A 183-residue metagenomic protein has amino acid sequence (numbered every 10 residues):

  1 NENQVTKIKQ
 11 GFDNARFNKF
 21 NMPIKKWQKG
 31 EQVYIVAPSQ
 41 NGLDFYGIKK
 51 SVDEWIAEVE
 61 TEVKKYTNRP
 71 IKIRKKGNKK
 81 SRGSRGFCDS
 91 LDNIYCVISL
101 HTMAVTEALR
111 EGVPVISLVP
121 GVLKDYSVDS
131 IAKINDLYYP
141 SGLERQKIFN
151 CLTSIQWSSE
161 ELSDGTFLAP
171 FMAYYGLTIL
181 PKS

Functional and structural regions predicted by a protein language model:
N1-G30, Y46, Y126-S183: Leloir-type glycosyltransferase catalytic cores
G11, G30, G42, G47 (+8 more regions): Residue-identity detector for glycine
Q28-K80: Conserved catalytic-core segment of nucleotide-activated headgroup transferases in glycan assembly
V33, R69-I71, V115, N150-I155: Hydrophobic anchor at the start of a short beta-strand that flanks the dinucleotide cofactor-binding loop
S51-W55, G83-S90, E144: Alpha-helix capping and helix-coil boundary motifs
K64, R69-L123: Donor nucleotide-activated moiety binding/catalytic core segment of transferases that use nucleotide-activated donors
